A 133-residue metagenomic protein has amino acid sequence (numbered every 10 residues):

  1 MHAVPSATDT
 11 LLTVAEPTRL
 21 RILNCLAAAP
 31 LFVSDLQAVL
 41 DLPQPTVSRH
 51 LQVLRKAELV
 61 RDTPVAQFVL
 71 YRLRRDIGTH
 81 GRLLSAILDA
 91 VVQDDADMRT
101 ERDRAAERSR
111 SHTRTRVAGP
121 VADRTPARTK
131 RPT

Functional and structural regions predicted by a protein language model:
M1-H2, D76-T133: Amphipathic alpha-helical dimerization/coiled-coil segments that flank or bridge DNA-binding/regulatory modules
H2-T46, F68-G78: N-terminal helix-turn-helix DNA-binding core of bacterial DNA-binding proteins
A38, R55-K56: Alpha-helical residues within the helix-turn-helix
H50: Residues within the DNA-recognition helix of helix-turn-helix
K56-V65, R72-R74: Beta-hairpin "wing" of winged helix-turn-helix
